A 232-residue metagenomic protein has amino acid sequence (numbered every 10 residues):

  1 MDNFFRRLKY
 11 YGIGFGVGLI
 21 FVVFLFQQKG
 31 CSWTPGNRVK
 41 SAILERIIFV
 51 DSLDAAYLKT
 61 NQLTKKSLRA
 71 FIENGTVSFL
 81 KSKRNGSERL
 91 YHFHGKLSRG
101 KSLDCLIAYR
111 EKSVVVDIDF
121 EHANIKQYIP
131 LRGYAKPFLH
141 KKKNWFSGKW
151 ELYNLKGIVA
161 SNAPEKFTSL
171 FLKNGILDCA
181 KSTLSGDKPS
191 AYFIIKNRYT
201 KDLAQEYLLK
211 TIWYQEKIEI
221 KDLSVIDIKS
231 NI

Functional and structural regions predicted by a protein language model:
M1-A56, T60-I232: Ribonuclease/tRNase effector modules and their secretory precursors
